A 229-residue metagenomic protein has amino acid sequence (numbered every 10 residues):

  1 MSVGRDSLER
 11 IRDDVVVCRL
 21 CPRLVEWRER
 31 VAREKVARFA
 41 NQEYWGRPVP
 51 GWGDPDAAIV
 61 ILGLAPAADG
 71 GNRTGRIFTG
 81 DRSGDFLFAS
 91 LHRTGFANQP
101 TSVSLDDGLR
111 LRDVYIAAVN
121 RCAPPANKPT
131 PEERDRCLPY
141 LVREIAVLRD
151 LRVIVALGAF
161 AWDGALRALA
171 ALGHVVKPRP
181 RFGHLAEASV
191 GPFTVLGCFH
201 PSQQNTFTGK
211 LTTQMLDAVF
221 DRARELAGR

Functional and structural regions predicted by a protein language model:
V3-R229: A polyanion-binding, active-site-adjacent surface
